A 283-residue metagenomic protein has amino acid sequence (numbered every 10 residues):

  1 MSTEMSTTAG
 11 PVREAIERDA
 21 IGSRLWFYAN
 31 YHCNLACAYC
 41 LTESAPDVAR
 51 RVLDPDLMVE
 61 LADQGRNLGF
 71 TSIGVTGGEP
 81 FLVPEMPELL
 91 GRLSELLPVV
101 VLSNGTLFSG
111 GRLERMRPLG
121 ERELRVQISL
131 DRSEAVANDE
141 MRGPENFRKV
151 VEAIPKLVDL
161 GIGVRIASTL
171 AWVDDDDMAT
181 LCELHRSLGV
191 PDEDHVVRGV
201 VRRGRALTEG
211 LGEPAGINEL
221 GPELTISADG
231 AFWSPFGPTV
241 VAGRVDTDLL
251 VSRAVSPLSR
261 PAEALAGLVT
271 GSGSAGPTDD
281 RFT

Functional and structural regions predicted by a protein language model:
S2-G77, F81-E95: Conserved alpha-helical substructure of the radical SAM core
Y39-L41, V101-S103, I166: Hydrophobic residues in well-ordered beta-strands that form the structural core
L41, R142, F236: Short, flexible helix/strand-to-coil boundary loops that buttress conserved ligand/catalytic motifs in alpha/beta
D47-E60, P80-G120, L130-V136, G143-K149 (+1 more regions): Canonical radical SAM enzyme core domain
L68-I73, L96, V100, L124-Q127 (+1 more regions): Conserved C-terminal portion of the radical SAM core fold that forms the substrate/S-adenosylmethionine-binding
G120-V126, V151, E213-E223: A polyampholytic, Gly/Pro-enriched intrinsically disordered region
A137-E140, T208: Short acidic, glycine/proline-rich loop/turn micro-motifs
V201-T283: Accessory C-terminal segments flanking Radical SAM cores
